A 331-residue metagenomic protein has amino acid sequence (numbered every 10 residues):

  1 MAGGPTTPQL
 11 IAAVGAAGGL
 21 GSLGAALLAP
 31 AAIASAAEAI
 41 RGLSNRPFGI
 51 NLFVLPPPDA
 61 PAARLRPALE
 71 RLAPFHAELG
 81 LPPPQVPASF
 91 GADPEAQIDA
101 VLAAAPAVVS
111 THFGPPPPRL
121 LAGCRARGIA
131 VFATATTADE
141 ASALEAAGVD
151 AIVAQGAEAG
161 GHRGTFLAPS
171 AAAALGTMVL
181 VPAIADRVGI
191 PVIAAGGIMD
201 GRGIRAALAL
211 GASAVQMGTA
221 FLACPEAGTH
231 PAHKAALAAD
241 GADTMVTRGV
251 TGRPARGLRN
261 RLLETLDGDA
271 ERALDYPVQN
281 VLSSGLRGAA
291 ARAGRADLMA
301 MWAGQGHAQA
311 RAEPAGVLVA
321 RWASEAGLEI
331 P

Functional and structural regions predicted by a protein language model:
M1-R187, W322: Active-site entrance/lid segments in N-terminal catalytic domains of soluble metabolic enzymes
H162-L167, A171-I193, I198-P331: Conserved active-site-proximal phosphate/metal-binding subdomains
